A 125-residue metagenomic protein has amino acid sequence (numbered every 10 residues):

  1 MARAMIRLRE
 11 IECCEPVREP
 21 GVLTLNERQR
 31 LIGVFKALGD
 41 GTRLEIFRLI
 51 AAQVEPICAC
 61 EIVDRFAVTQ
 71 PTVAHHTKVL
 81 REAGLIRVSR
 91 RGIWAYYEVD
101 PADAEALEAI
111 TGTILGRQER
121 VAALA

Functional and structural regions predicted by a protein language model:
M1-R30, R48, Q53, P101-A125: Amphipathic alpha-helical dimerization/coiled-coil segments that flank or bridge DNA-binding/regulatory modules
L25-T69, R91-D103: N-terminal helix-turn-helix DNA-binding core of bacterial DNA-binding proteins
R43, H75-H76: Histidine-centered divalent metal-coordination motifs
V63-D64, H75, R81-E82: Alpha-helical residues within the helix-turn-helix
P71-T72, K78, R90: Recognition helix of helix-turn-helix DNA-binding domains
V73, L80, Y97: Divalent metal-coordination and catalytic microenvironments
V79, I93, V121-L124: A detector of long soluble domains/segments in diverse envelope-associated and cytosolic proteins
